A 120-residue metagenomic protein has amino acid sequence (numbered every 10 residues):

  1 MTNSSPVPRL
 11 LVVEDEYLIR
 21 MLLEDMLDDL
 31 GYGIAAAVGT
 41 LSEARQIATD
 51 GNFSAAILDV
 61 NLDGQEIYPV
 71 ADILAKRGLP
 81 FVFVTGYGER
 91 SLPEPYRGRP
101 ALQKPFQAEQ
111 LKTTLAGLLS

Functional and structural regions predicted by a protein language model:
M1-R9, S42, Q107-S120: Non-catalytic signal-transmission and effector/linker regions of two-component phosphorelay proteins
E14: Conserved acidic carboxylate
Y17-A36: Two-component/phosphorelay signaling modules centered on CheY-like receiver
A37-A55: Acidic, metal-coordinating helix/loop segments flanking the phosphotransfer/catalytic sites of two-component signaling
D59: Active-site residues of response regulator receiver
E66-P69: Acidic catalytic/metal-coordinating carboxylates
K104: A Lys-centered signature of the CheY-like receiver
